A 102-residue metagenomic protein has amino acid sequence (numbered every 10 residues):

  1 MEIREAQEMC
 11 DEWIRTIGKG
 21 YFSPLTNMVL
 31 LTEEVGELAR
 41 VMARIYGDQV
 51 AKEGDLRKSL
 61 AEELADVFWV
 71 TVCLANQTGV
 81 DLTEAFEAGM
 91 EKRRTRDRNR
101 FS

Functional and structural regions predicted by a protein language model:
M1-L64, F68-S102: Flexible "arm" and connector segments at domain edges
